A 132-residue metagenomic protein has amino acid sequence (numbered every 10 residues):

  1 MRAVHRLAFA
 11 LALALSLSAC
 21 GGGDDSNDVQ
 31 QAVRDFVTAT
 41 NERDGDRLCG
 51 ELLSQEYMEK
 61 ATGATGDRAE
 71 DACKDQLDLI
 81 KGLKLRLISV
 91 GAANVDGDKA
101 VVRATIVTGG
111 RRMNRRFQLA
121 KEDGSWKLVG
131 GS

Functional and structural regions predicted by a protein language model:
M1-A8: Bacterial N-terminal signal peptides that target proteins for export
S16-A19: C-terminal motif of bacterial Sec signal peptides marking the signal peptidase cleavage site
G21-D24, D67-R116, S132: Surface-exposed, charged secondary-structure patches
D25-R43: Short, aromatic-enriched amphipathic alpha-helices that serve as compact interaction elements
F36, L48, L119: Hydrophobic pocket/interface hotspot
R43-K60: Short, well-ordered alpha-helical segments enriched in acidic and aromatic residues
A120-S132: Short, low-complexity, Pro/Ser/Thr/Gly-rich segments in the mature regions of secreted, periplasmic
